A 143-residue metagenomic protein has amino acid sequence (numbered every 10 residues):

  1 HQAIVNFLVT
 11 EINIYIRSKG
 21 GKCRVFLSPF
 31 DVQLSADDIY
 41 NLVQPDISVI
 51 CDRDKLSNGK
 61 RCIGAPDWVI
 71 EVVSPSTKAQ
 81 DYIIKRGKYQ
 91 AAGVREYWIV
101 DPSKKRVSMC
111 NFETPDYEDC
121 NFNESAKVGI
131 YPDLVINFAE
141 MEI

Functional and structural regions predicted by a protein language model:
H1-I143: Gly/Pro/Ser/Thr-rich low-complexity, intrinsically disordered segments predominantly at protein N-termini
